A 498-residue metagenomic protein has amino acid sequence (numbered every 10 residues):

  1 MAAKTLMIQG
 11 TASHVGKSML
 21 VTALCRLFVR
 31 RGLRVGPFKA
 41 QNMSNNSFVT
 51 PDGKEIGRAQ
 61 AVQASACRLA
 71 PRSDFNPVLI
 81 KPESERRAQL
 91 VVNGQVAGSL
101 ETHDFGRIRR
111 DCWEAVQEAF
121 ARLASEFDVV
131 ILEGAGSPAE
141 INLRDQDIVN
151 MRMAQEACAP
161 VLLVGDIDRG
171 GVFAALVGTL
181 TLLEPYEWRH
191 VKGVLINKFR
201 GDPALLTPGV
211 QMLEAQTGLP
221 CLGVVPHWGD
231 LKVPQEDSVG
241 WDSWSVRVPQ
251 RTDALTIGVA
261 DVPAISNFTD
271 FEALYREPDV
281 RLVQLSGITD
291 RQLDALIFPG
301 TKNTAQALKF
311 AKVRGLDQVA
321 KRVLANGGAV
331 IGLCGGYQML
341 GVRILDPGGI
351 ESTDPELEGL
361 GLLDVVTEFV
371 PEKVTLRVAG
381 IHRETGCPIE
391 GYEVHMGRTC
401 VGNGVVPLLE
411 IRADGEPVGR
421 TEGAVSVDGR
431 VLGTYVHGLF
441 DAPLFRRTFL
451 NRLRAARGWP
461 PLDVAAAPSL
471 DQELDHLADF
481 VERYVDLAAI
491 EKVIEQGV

Functional and structural regions predicted by a protein language model:
M1-L324, A329, T367, P371-E372 (+1 more regions): Flexible phosphate-sensing "switch/lid" loops adjacent to ATP/NTP-binding sites across phosphate-transfer
L176, P347-G348: A short secondary-structure junction motif
P220, G348-G349: Structural signature of cysteine-dependent C-C bond-forming condensing enzymes
C334: Catalytic nucleophile serine of serine hydrolases, specifically the conserved "nucleophile elbow" pentapeptide
G341-V342: Short glycine-enriched nucleophile-adjacent loop and the immediately C-terminal alpha-helix near the catalytic center
I350-L376: Conserved P-loop NTPase catalytic core
